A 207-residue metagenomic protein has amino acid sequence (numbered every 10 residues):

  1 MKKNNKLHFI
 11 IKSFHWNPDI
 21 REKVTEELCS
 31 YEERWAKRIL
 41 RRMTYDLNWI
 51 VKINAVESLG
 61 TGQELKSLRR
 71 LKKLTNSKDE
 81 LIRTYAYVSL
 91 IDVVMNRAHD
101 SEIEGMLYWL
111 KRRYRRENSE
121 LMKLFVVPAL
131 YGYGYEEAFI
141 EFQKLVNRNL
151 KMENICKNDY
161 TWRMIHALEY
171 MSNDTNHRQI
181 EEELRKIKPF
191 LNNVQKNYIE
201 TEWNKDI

Functional and structural regions predicted by a protein language model:
M1, F14, P18-R34, R42 (+6 more regions): Structural detector for internal amphipathic alpha-helices that build alpha-solenoid repeat scaffolds
M1-K12, E33-Y45, E64-N76, N96-R113 (+2 more regions): Amphipathic alpha-helical scaffolding segments comprising HEAT/armadillo-like alpha-solenoid repeats
K2, K78-E80, L107, L124 (+1 more regions): Short linear sequence motifs
W16-N17, L47-N48, K78-D79, N118-S119 (+3 more regions): Short inter-helical turns and helix N-cap capping residues of alpha-solenoid HEAT/ARM repeat scaffolds
I180-I207: Eukaryotic acidic, Ser/Thr-rich intrinsically disordered low-complexity regions
